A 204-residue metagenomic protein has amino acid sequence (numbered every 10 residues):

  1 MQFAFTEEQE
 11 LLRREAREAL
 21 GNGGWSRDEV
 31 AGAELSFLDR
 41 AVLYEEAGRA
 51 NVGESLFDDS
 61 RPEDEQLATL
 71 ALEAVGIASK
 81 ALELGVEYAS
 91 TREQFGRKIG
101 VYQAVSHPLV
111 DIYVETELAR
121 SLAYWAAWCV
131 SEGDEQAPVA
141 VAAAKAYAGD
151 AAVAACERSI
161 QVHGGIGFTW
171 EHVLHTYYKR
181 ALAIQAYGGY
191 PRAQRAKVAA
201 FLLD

Functional and structural regions predicted by a protein language model:
M1-A50, L67-D204: Alpha-helical interface subdomain recognition
A33-E34, N51-G53, D58-E63: Glycine-rich, Trp-frequent "lid" loop and neighboring beta-strands that shape and gate the flavin cofactor pocket
